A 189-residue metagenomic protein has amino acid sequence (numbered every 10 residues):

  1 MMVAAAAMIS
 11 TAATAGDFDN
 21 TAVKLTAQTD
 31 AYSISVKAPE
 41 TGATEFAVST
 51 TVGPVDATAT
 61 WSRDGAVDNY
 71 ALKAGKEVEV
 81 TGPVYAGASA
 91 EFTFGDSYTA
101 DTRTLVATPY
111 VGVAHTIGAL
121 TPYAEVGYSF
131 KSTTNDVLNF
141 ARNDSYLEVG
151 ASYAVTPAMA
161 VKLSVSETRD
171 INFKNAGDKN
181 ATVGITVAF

Functional and structural regions predicted by a protein language model:
M1-F189: Outer-membrane beta-barrel proteins
